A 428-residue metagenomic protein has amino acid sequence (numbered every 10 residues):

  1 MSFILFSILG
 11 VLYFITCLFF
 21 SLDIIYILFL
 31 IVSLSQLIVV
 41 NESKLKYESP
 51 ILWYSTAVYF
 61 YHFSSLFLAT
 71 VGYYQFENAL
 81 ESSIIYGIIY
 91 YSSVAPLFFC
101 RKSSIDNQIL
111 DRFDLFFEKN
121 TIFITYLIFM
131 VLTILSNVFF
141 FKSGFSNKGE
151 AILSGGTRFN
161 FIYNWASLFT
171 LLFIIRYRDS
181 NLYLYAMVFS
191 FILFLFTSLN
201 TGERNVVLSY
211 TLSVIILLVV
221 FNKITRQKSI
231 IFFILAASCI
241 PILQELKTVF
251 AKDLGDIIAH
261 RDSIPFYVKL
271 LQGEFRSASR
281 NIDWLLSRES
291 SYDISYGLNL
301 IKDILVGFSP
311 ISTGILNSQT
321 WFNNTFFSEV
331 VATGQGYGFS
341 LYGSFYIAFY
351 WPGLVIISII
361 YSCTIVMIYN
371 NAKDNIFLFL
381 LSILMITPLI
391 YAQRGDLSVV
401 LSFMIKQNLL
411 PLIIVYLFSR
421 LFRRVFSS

Functional and structural regions predicted by a protein language model:
M1-F6, L45-Y59, N120-F123, N181-M187 (+1 more regions): Membrane-interfacial loop-to-transmembrane alpha-helix junctions, especially the N-terminal start
M1-S104, S190-F194, Y210-I242, L246 (+2 more regions): N-terminal "leader" segments that precede or initiate the main folded domain
S2-F6, I25-N41, L66-N78, S103-Q108 (+4 more regions): Hydrophobic alpha-helical transmembrane segments
S7-I15, S33-Q36, S167-L172, V188-L195 (+4 more regions): Hydrophobic, membrane-inserted alpha-helices
F14-S21, E77, F98-T225, A237-G255 (+3 more regions): Membrane-embedded catalytic interface detector for glycan/lipid assembly enzymes
L30-N41, S167-R178, I356-N370, V425: Hydrophobic, aromatic-rich transmembrane alpha-helices and their immediate juxtamembrane boundary segments
K148-G155, I240-Y361: Small-residue-enriched transmembrane helix-hairpin modules in multi-pass membrane proteins
G334-S428: Hydrophobic alpha-helical segments
